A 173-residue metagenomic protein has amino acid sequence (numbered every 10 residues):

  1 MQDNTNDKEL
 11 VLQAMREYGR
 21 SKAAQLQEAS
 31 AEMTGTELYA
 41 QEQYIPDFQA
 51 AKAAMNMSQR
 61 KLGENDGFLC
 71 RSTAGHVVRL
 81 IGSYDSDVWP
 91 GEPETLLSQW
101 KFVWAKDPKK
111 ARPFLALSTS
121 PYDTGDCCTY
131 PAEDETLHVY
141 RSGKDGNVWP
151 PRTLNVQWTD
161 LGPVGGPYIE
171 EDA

Functional and structural regions predicted by a protein language model:
Q2-A173: Tryptophan-rich substrate-binding surfaces of secreted polymer-degrading and adhesive proteins
